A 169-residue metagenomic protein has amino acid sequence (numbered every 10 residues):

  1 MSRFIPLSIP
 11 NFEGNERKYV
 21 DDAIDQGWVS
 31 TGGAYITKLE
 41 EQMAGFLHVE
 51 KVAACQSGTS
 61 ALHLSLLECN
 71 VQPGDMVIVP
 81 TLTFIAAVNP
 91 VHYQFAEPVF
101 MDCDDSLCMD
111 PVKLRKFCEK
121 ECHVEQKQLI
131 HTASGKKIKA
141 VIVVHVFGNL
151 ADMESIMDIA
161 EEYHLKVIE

Functional and structural regions predicted by a protein language model:
M1-V29: N-terminal "arm"/small-domain region of PLP-dependent enzymes with the aminotransferase-like
K18-D25, A34-H48, V112-E119, E154-H164: Replace "anionic and nucleotidyl ligands
V29-M76, P90-Q94, F100, H123-A133: Phosphate-binding glycine-rich loop
T81, F100-D104: Short beta->alpha connector loops at strand-helix junctions that form conserved, small/polar/Pro-enriched
T83-V88: Conserved coil-to-alpha-helix start sites within the AMP-binding
S106-E169: Active-site phosphate-binding strand-loop segment of PLP-dependent enzymes
